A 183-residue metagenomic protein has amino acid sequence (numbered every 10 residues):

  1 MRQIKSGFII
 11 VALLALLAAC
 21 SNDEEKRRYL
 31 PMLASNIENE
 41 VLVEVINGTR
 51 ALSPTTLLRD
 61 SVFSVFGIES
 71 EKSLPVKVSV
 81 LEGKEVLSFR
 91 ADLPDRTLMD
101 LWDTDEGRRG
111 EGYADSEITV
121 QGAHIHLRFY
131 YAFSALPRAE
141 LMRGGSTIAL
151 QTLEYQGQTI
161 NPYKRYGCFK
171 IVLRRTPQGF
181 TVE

Functional and structural regions predicted by a protein language model:
M1-F8: Bacterial N-terminal signal peptides that target proteins for export
L16-A19: C-terminal motif of bacterial Sec signal peptides marking the signal peptidase cleavage site
S21-I37, S70-E183: Extracytoplasmic cysteine-anchoring/structural motifs
R27, P31-E38, G48-D60: N-terminal onset of structured domains
E40, D60-V62, D115: Exposed beta-strand and adjacent loop surfaces of beta-rich binding modules that mediate intermolecular recognition
V41-V45: A short, amphipathic beta-strand motif
R50-G83: Short, ordered, surface-exposed loop/turn motifs in non-cytosolic proteins
